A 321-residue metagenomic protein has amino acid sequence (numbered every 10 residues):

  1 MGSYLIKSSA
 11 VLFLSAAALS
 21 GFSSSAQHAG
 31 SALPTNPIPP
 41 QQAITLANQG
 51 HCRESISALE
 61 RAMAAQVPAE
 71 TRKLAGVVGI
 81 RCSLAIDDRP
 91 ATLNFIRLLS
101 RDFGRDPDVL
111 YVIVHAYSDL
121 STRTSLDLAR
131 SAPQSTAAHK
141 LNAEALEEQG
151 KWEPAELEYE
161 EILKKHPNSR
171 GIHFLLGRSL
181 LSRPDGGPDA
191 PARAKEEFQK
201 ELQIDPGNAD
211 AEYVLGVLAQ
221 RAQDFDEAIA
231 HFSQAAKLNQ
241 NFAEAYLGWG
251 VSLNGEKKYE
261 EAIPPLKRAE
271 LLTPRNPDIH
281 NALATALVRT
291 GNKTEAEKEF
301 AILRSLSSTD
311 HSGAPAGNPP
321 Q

Functional and structural regions predicted by a protein language model:
S24-A65, A69-L74, S308, A314-Q321: N-terminal leader/linker segments that initiate helical-solenoid repeat arrays
N36, E70-K73, P107, T136-A137 (+5 more regions): Helix-start (N-cap) detector for alpha-helical repeat units in TPR-like alpha-solenoids, especially tetratricopeptide
E54, I86-N94, Y117-D127, G150-E161 (+4 more regions): Structural signature of tandem alpha-helical TPR/SEL1-like repeats, specifically the intra-repeat loop/turn
A65-P68, D102, S131, K165-H166 (+4 more regions): Structural marker of alpha-solenoid helical repeat scaffolds
D127-R130, N281-Q321: Terminal, low-structured helical/coil segments at or just beyond the last alpha-helical repeat
